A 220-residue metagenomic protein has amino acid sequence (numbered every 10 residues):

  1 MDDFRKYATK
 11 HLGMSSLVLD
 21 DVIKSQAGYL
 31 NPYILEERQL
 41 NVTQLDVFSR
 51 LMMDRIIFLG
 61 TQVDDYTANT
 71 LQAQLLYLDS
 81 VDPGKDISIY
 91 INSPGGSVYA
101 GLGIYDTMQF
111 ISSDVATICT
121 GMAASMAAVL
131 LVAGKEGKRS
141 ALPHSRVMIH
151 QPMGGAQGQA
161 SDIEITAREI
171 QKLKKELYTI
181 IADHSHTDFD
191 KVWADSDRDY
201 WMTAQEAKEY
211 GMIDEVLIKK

Functional and structural regions predicted by a protein language model:
M1-K220: Terminal-region recognition feature
